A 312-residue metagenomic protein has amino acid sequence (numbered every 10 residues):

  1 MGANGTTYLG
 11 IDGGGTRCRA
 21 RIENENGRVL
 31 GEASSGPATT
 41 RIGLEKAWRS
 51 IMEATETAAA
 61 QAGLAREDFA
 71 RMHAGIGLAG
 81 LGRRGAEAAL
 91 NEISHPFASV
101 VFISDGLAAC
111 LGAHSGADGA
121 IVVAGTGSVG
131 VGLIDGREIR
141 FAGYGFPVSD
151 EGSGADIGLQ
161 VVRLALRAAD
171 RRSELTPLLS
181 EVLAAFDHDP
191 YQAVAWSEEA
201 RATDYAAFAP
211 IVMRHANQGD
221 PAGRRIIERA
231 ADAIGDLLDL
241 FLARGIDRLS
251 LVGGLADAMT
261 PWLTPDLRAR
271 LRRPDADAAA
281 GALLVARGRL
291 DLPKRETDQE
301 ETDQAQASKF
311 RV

Functional and structural regions predicted by a protein language model:
M1-F69, G85, A113-D118, V162-V312: ATP-binding/phosphotransfer module of carbohydrate and carboxylate kinases, centering on a glycine-rich
H73, G80-L175, F310: Phosphate-binding/catalytic loop of phosphoryl-transfer enzymes
G75-L81, A124-T126, I246-A256: Glycine-rich beta-strand-to-loop/alpha-helix junction loops that act as flexible
